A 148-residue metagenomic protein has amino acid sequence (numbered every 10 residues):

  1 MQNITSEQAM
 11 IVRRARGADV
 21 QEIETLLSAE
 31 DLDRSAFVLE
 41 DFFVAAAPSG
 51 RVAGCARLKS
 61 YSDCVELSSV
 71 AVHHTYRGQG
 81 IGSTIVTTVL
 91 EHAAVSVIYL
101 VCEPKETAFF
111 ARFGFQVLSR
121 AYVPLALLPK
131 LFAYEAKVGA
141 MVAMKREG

Functional and structural regions predicted by a protein language model:
I11-Q21: A short beta-loop-alpha structural element at the N-terminal edge of CoA-dependent acyl/N-acetyltransferase catalytic
L27-D33: Short, basic/aromatic recognition patches
D33-V44, P48, E66, K137-V142: A short helix-loop-beta-strand connector motif used in the catalytic cores of GNAT acetyltransferases and, in some
V44, R51-K59, C64-A71: Conserved beta-strand in the GNAT
G78-E91: Conserved acetyl-CoA-binding loop-helix of GNAT-fold acetyltransferases
E91-K105: Conserved GNAT acetyl-CoA-binding A-motif
P104-L131: Conserved active-site alpha-helix within GNAT-family acetyltransferase domains
